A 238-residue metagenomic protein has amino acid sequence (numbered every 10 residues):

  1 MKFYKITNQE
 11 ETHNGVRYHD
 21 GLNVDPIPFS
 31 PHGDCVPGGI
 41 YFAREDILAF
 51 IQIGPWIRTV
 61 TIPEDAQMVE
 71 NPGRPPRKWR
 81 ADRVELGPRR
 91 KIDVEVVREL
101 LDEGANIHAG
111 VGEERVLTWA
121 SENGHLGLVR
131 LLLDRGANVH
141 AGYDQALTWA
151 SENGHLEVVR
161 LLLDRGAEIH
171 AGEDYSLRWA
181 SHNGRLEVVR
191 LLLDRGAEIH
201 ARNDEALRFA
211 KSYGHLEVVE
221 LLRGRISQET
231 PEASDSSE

Functional and structural regions predicted by a protein language model:
M1-G38, E64: ADP-ribose/NAD+-binding catalytic cleft of ART/PARP-like enzymes
K2, V36-G39, L48-G110, R115-H125 (+2 more regions): Conserved NAD+-utilizing ADP-ribose enzyme module
V96, G127-L128, E157-V158, E187-V188 (+1 more regions): Conserved ankyrin/ankyrin-like repeat signature
A105, A137, A167, A197 (+1 more regions): Ankyrin-repeat C-terminal turn/loop position
A109-W119, H140-W149, H170-W179, A201-F209: Ankyrin-repeat boundary/"N-cap" motif
N203-D235: Leucine-rich solenoid repeat scaffolds
